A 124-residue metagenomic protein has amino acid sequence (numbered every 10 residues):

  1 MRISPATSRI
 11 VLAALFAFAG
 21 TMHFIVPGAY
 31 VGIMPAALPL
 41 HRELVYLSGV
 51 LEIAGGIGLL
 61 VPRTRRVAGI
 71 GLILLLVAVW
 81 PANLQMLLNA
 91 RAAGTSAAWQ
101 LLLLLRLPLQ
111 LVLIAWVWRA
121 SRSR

Functional and structural regions predicted by a protein language model:
M1-R124: Membrane-interface extramembranous regions
